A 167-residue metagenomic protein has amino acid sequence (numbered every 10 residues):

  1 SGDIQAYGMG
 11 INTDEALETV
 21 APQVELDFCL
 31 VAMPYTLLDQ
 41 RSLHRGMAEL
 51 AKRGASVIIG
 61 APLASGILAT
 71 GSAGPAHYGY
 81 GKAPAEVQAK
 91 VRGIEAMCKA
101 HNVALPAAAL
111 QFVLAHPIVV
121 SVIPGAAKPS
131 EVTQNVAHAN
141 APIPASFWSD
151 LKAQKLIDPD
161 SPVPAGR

Functional and structural regions predicted by a protein language model:
S1-D158, P162-R167: Beta/alpha (TIM)-barrel catalytic core signal, keyed to glycine-rich beta->alpha loops juxtaposed to Asp/Glu that bind
